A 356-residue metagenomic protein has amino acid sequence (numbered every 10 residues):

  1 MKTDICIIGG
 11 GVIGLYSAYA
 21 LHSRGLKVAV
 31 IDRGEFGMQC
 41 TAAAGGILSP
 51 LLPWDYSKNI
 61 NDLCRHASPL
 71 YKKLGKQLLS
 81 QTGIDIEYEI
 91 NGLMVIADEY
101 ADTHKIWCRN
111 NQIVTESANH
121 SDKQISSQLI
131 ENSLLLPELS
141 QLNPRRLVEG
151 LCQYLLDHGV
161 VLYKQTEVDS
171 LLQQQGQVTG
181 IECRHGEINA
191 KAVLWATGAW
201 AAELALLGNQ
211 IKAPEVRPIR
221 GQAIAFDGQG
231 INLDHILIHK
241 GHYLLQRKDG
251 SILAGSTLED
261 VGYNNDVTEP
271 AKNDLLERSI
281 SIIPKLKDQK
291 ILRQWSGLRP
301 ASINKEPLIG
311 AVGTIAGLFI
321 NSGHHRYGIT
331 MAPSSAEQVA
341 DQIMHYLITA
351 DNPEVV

Functional and structural regions predicted by a protein language model:
M1-I13, A29: Beta1/beta-strand and adjacent pyrophosphate-binding region of the FAD-binding site in flavoprotein oxidoreductases
C6-I8, I188-W200, A336: Short hydrophobic core segments
Y16-R24, G46, I86-E89, W195-A316: Active-site substrate-recognition segment that forms the wall of the catalytic cavity or substrate channel
H22-A43: Glycine-rich FAD pyrophosphate-binding loop
I47-N132, R278-I280: Dinucleotide-binding Rossmann-like beta1-alpha1 core, especially the glycine-rich loop that anchors the ADP
D62-R65, A101, L134-Q153, D266-A271 (+1 more regions): Short beta-strand to alpha-helix junction loop
L135-H185, K191-A192: Helical element adjacent to the flavin cofactor pocket in flavoenzyme catalytic cores
K285, Q289-V356: C-terminal catalytic lobe of FAD-dependent flavoproteins
